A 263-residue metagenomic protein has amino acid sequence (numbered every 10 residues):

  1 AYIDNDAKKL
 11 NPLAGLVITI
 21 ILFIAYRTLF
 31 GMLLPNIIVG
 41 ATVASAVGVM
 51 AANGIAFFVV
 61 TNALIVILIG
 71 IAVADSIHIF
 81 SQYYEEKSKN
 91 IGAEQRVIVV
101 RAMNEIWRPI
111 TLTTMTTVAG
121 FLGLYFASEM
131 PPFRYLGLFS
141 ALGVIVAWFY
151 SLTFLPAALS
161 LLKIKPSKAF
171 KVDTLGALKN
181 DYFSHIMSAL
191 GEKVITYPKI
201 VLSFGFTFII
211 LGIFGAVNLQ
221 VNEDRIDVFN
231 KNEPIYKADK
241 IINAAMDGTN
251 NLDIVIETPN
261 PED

Functional and structural regions predicted by a protein language model:
A1-E223: Membrane-embedded transmembrane helical bundles of large multi-pass transporters/channels
G191-E192, V217-E262: Solvent-exposed, non-transmembrane loop/terminal regulatory segments of multi-pass membrane proteins
I210-G212, N260-D263: Flexible loop/turn segments at secondary-structure boundaries
